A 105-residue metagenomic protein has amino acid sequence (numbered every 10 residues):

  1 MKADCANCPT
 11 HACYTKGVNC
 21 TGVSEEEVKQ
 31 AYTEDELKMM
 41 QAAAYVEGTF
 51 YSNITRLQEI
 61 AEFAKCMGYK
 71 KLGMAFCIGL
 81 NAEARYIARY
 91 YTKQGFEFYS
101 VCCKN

Functional and structural regions predicted by a protein language model:
M1-K71, I78-A82: Electropositive, gly/pro-rich neighborhoods at or near active sites that engage anionic ligands
E83, I87-N105: Long, charge-dense
